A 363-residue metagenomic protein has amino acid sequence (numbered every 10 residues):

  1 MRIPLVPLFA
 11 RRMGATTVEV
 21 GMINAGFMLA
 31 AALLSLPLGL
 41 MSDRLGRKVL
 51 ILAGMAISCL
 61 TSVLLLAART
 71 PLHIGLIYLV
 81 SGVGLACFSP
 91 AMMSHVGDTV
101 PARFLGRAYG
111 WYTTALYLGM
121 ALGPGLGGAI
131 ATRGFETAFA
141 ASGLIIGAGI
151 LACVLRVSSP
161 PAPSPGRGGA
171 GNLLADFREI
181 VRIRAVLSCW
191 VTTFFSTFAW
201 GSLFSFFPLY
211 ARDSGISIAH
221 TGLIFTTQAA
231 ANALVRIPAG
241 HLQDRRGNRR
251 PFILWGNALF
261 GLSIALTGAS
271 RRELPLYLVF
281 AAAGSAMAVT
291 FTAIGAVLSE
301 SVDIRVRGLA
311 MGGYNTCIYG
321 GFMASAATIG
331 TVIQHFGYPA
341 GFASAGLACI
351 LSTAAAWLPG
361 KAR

Functional and structural regions predicted by a protein language model:
M1-M28, L187-S188, T192, T197-S214 (+1 more regions): Helix-loop boundary and gating motifs at the non-cytosolic
A10, M41-S42, A129-T132, A211-R212 (+2 more regions): Interfacial helix-cap and linker-helix signal at transmembrane-aqueous boundaries of multi-pass secondary transporters
M28-L36, M120-A121, A229-I237, F322-M323: Residue-level signature of mid-helix packing/kink "hotspots" within the transmembrane helices of 12-pass Major
L34-G46, R236-G247, I333: Helix-to-loop junctions at the C-terminal end of transmembrane segments in multipass secondary transporters
V49-V63, P251-A265: Structural signature of the two symmetry-related core transmembrane helices
L79-L116: Cytoplasmic helix-loop-helix junction between adjacent transmembrane helices in 12-TM secondary transporters
G143-P163, S352-G360: C-terminal membrane-cytosol helix-exit motif in multi-pass small-molecule transporters
S158-C189: Juxtamembrane intracellular "pre-TM" segments in multi-pass secondary transporters
